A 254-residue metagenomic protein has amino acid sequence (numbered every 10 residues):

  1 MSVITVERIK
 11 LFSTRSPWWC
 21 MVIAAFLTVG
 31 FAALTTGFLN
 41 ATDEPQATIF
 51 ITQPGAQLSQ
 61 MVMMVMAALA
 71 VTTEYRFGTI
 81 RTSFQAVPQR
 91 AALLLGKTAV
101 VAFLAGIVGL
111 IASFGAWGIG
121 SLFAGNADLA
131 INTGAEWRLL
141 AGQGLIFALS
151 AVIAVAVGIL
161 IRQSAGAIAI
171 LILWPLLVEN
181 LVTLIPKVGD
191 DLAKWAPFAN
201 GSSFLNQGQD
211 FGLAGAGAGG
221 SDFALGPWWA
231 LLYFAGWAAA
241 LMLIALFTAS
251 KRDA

Functional and structural regions predicted by a protein language model:
M1-A24: Aromatic- and glycine-rich beta-strand/loop motifs that create alpha-glucan
E7, V87-Q89, L93, V157 (+2 more regions): Generic structural signal for small/hydrophobic residues in well-ordered secondary structure, especially within
K10, T72, S83-Q85, A154 (+1 more regions): Helix-capping/transition residues at the boundaries of transmembrane alpha-helices and the short helical linkers
P17-A68, L94-R162, L176-G189, S202-G236 (+1 more regions): Secretory targeting signals
W18, A165-I172: Alpha-helical transmembrane segments of multi-pass membrane transporters/permeases
M21, R81, L94, I168-A169: Hydrophobic/aromatic positions within or immediately flanking transmembrane alpha-helices of multi-pass small-molecule
A67-A86, R90-A91, T98: Transmembrane helix boundary and interhelical loop/hinge segments in multi-pass membrane proteins
L246-A254: Membrane-interface capping segments at transmembrane-helix boundaries
